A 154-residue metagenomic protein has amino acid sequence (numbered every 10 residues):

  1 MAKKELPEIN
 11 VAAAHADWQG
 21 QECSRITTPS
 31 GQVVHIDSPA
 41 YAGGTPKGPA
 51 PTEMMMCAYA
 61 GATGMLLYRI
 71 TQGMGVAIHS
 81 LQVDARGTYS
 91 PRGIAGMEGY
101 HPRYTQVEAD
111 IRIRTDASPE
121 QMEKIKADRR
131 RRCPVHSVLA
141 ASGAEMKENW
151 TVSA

Functional and structural regions predicted by a protein language model:
M1-C57, R69-A154: Extended beta-strand/beta-hairpin segments
Y59-T63: Alpha-helical metal-binding/catalytic segments enriched in His/Glu/Asp
